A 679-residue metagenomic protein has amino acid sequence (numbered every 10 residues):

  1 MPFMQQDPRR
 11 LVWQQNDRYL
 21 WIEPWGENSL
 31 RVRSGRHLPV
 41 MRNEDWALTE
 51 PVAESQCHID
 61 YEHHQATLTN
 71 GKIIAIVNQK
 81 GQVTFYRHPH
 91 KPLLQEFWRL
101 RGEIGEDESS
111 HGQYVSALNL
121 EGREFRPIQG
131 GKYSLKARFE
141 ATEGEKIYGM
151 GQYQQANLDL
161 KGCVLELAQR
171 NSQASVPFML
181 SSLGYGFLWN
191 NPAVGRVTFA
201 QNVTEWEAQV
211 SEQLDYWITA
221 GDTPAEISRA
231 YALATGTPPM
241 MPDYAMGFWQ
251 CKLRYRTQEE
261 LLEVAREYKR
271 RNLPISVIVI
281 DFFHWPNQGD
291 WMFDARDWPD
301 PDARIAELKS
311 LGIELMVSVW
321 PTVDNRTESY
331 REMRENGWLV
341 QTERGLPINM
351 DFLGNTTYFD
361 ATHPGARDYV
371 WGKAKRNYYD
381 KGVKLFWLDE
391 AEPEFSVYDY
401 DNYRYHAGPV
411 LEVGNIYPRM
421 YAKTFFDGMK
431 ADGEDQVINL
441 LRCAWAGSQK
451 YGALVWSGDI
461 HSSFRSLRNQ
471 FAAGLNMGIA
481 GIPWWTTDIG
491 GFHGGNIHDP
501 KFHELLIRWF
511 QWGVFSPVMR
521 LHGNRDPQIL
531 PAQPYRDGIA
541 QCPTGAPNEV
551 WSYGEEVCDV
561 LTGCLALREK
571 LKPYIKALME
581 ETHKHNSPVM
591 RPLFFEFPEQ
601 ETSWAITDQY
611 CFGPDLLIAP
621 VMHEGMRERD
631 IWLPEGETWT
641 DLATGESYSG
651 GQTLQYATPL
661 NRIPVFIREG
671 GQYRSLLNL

Functional and structural regions predicted by a protein language model:
M1-A245, C251-L253, Q258-R266, V277 (+7 more regions): N-terminal accessory segment at the very beginning of proteins
R10, S29, T67, I74 (+23 more regions): Beta-sheet entry/capping signal
I22, F178, Y268, L308 (+6 more regions): Conserved, mostly hydrophobic/aromatic
N191, Q250, I278-H284, V319-T327 (+7 more regions): Short, solvent-exposed turn/loop segments enriched in Gly/Ser/Thr/Pro and often Arg
D215-A220, A245-Q258, H284-P299, D351-W371 (+4 more regions): The substrate-binding groove and active-site-proximal loops of carbohydrate-active enzymes, especially glycoside
P239-Y403, Q449: Aromatic-lined carbohydrate-binding/catalytic grooves of carbohydrate-active enzymes
D297-E307, I313, M333-L353, H406-A422 (+2 more regions): Acidic, His- and aromatic-enriched active-site or binding-groove loops in soluble protein domains that engage sugars
F426-G428, E434-V437, A444-W456, M477-T487 (+1 more regions): Catalytic core of carbohydrate-active enzymes
